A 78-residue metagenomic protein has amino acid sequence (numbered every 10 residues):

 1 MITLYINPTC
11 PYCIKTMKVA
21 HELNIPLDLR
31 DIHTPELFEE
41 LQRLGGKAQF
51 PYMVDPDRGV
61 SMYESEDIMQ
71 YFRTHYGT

Functional and structural regions predicted by a protein language model:
I2-N7, Y12-T78: GST-like domain detector, emphasizing the conserved glutathione-binding G-site in the N-terminal thioredoxin-like
